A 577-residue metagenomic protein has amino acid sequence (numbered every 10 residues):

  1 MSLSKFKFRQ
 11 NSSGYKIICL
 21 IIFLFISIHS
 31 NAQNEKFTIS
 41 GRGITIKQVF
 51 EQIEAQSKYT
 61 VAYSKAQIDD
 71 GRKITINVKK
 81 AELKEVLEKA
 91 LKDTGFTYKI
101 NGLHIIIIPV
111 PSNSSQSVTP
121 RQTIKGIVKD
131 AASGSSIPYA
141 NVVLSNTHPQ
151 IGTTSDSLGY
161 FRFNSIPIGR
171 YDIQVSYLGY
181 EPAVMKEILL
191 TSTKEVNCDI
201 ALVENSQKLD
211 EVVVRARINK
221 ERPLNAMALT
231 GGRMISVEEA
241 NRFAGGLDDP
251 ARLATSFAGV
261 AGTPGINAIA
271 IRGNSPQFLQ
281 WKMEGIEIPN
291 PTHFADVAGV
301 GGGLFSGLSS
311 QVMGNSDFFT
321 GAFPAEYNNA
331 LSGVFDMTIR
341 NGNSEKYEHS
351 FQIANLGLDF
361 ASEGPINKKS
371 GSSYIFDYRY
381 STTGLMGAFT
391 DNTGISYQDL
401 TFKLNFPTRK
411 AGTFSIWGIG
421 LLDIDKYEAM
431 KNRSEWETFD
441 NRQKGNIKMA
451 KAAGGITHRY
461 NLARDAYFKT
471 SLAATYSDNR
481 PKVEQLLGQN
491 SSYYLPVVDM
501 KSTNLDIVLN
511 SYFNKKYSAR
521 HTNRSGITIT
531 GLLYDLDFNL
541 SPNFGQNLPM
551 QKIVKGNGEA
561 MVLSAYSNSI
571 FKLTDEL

Functional and structural regions predicted by a protein language model:
M1-T123: Cleavable N-terminal targeting peptides that direct proteins into the secretory/outer-membrane pathway or into
F50, E54-S57, T94, I100-T147 (+4 more regions): Short, acidic, small-residue-rich periplasmic hinge/interaction motif at the N-terminus of Gram-negative outer-membrane
T147-Y160: Short, acidic Ser/Thr/Gly-rich low-complexity loop/linker segments typical of extracellular and cell-surface proteins
D156, E181, K186-C198, V213-F323 (+1 more regions): Periplasmic N-terminal accessory/gating domains of Gram-negative outer-membrane beta-barrel systems
Y160, D199, E211, A268 (+11 more regions): Membrane-embedded beta-strand positions in outer-membrane beta-barrel channels/transporters
G231-G232, V297-A298, D391-S396, M430-D440 (+2 more regions): Flexible, surface-exposed loop regions and adjacent strand-edge segments of Gram-negative outer-membrane beta-barrel
N315-A325, S332-R340, Y347-N392, D399-P407 (+1 more regions): Predominantly transmembrane beta-strands of Gram-negative outer membrane beta-barrel pores used for transport
N405-D423, G445-L577: Face-selective signature of the C-terminal outer-membrane beta-barrel domain
